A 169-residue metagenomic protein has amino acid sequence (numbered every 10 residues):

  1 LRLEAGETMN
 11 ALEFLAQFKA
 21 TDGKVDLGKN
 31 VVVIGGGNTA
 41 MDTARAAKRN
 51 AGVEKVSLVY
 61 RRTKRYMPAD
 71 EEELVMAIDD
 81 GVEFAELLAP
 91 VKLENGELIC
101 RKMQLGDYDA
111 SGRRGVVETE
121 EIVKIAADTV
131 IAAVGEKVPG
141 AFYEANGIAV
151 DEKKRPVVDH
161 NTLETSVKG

Functional and structural regions predicted by a protein language model:
L1-L3, A44-A46, D70-E71, F142-N146: Short amphipathic alpha-helical segments
A5, E73-M76, K102: Short, hinge-like loop/turn segments at secondary-structure boundaries
G6-G28, Y108-G169: FAD-site-proximal beta/loop scaffold in flavoenzymes
M9, E83-A85, I99: General small-molecule cofactor/ligand-binding pocket signal
A16, A44-K92: Rossmann-like dinucleotide-binding cores of NAD(P)H-dependent redox enzymes
D22-V53: Rossmann-like NAD(P)H-binding beta-loop-alpha module
N38-T39, T63-K64, V91, M103-L105 (+3 more regions): Short, glycine-/Ser/Thr-/acidic-enriched flexible segments
L87-E97, K102-D107: A conserved short coil-to-beta-strand element within the FAD-binding core of flavoproteins
